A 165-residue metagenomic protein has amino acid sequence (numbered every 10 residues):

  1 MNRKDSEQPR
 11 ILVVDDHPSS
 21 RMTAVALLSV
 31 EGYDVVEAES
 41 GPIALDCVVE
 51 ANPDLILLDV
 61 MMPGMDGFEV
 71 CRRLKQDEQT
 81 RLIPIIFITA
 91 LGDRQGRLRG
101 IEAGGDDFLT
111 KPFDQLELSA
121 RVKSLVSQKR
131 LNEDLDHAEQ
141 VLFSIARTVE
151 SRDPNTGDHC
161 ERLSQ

Functional and structural regions predicted by a protein language model:
P18-V36, D46: Two-component/phosphorelay signaling modules centered on CheY-like receiver
S19, E39-I43, D54, D66-R72: Acidic catalytic/metal-coordinating carboxylates
D46, F68-R81: Short amphipathic alpha-helix used as the core "switch/output" element in two-component signaling
A51-V60: Active-site beta3 strand of CheY-like receiver
M62, L74, I85: Receiver (REC) domain active-site loop signature in two-component systems and cognate sites in sensor histidine kinases
L109-V122: C-terminal output helix
